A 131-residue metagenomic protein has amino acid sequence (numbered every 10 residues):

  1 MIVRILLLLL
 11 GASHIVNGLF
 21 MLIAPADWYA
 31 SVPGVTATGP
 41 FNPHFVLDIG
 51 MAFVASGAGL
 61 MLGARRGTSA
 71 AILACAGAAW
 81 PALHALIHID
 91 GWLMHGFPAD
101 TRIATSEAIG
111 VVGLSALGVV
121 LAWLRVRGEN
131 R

Functional and structural regions predicted by a protein language model:
M1-H14: Cytosolic juxtamembrane helix and N-cap/initiation of the first transmembrane helix
S13-P43: Hydrophobic transmembrane helix segments
T36-G39, F97-I109: Non-cytosolic membrane-interface motifs at loop->transmembrane helix junctions
P40-L62, A79, L83: Core segments of alpha-helical transmembrane spans in multipass integral membrane proteins
H44-M51, I103-V112: Alpha-helical transmembrane segments of polytopic membrane proteins
A58-C75: Juxtamembrane helix-break-helix junctions at the cytosolic face of small multi-pass alpha-helical membrane proteins
H84-M94: Transmembrane alpha-helical segments of integral membrane proteins
V112-R131: Membrane-water interface at the C-terminal end of transmembrane alpha helices
